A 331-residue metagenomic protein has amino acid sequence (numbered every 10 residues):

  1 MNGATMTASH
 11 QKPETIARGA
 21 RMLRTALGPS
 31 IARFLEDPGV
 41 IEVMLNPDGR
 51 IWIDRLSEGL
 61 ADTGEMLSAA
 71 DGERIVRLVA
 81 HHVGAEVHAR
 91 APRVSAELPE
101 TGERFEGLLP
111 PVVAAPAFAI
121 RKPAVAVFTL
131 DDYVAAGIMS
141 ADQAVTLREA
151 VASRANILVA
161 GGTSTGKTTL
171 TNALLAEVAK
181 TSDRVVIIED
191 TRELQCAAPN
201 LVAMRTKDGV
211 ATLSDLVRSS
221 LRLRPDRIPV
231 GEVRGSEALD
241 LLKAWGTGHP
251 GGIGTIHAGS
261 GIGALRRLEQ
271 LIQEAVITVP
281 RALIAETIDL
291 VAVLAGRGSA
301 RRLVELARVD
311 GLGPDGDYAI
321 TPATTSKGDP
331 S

Functional and structural regions predicted by a protein language model:
M1-A89, S95, E100: N-terminal accessory targeting/assembly segments
G49-R50, G59, E100-G102, P111-A114 (+7 more regions): Conserved nucleotide-binding/hydrolysis micro-motifs of P-loop NTPases
D54, L60-S153: P-loop NTP-binding catalytic core
A144, R154-I157, A173-T287, V293-A295: Switch/coupling sub-region of P-loop NTPases
V159-G161: Hydrophobic anchor at the beta1->P-loop junction of P-loop NTPases
S164: Walker A (P-loop) phosphate-binding loop of P-loop NTPases
K167: Conserved lysine of the Walker
A285-S331: Conserved P-loop NTPase
